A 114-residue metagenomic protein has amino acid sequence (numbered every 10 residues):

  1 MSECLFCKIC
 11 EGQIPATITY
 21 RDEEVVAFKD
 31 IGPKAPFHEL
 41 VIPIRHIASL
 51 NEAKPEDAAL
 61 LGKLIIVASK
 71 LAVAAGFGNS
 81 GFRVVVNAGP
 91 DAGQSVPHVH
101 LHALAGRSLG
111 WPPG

Functional and structural regions predicted by a protein language model:
M1-G114: HIT superfamily nucleotide-processing domains
